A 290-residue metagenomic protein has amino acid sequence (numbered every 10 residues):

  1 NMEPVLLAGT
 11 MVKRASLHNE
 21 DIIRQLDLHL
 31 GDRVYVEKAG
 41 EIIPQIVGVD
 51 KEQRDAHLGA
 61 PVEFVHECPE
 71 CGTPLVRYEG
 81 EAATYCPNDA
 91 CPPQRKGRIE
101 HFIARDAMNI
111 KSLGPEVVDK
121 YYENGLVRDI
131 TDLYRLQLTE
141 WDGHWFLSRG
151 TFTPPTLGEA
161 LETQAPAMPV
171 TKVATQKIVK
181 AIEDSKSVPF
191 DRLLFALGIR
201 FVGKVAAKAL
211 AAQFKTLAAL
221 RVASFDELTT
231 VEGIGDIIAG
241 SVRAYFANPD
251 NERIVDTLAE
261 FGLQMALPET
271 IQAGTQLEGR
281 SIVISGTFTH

Functional and structural regions predicted by a protein language model:
P4, E20-D27, A273-G274: Short, surface-exposed secondary-structure edge patches
G9-D21: Short, structured beta-strand/loop micro-motifs enriched in basic residues and often containing a Trp
L28-H29, V127: Short, well-ordered loop/turn sites that connect or cap secondary structure elements
E41-I110: Cys/His-rich short segments
R95, F102, H144-H290: DNA strand-break repair and replication-stress modules
K111-K120, N124-F152, T230: Compact, charge-rich alpha-helical regulatory domains located at protein termini
